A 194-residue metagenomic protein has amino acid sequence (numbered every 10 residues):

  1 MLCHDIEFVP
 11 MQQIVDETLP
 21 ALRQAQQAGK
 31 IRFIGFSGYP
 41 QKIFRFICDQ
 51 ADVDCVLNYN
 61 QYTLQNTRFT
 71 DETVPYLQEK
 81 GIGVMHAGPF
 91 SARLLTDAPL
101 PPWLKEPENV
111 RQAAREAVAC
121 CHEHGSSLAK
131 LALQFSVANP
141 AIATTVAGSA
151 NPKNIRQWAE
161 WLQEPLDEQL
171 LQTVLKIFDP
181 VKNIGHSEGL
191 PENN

Functional and structural regions predicted by a protein language model:
M1-S187, P191-N193: Beta/alpha (TIM)-barrel catalytic core signal, keyed to glycine-rich beta->alpha loops juxtaposed to Asp/Glu that bind
